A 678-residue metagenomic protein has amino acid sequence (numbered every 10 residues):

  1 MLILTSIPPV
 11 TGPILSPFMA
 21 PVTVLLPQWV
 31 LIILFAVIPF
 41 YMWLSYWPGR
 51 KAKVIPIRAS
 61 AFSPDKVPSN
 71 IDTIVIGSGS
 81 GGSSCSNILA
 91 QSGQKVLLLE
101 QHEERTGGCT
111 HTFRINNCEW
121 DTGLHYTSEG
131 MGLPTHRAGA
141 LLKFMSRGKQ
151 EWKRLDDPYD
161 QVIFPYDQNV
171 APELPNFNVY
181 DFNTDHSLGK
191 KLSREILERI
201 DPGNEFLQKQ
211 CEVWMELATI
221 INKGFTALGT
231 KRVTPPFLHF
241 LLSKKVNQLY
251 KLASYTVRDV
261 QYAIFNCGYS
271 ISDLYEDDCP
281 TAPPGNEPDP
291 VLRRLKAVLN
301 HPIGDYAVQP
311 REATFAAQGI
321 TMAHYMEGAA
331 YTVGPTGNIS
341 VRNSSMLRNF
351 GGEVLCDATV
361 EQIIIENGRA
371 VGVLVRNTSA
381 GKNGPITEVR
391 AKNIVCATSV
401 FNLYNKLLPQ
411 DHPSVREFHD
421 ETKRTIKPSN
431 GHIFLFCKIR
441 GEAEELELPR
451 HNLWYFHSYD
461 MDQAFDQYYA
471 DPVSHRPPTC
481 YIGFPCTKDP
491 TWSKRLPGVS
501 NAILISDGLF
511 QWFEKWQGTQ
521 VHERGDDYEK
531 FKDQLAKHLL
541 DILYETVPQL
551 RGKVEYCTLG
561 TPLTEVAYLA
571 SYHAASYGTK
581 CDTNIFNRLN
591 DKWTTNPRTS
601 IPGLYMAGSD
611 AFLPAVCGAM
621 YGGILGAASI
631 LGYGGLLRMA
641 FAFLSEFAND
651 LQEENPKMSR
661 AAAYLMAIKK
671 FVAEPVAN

Functional and structural regions predicted by a protein language model:
L2-T73, Q91-S92, I585-F586, K592 (+1 more regions): Extreme N-terminal leader/targeting segments of oxidoreductases
I55-G224: N-terminal glycine-rich phosphate/pyrophosphate-binding loop and immediately adjacent elements
D156, C356-A358: Short loop/edge segments at beta-strand edges and connector loops that shape dinucleotide/nucleotide cofactor-binding
C211-F350, D357, A567-F586: Active-site/ligand-binding neighborhood in enzyme catalytic cores
D289-A307, P477-Y481, E545-L613: A glycine-rich dinucleotide-binding beta-alpha-beta segment and adjacent secondary-structure elements that constitute
Y331, E361-R495: Mid-domain catalytic core of redox enzymes that form a hydrophobic substrate pocket/lid adjacent to a catalytic redox
R440-G560: C-terminal segments that line or cap access tunnels to active or ligand-binding sites in enzymes and enzyme-associated
S609-L631: A conserved FAD-binding loop/helix module that cradles the flavin
